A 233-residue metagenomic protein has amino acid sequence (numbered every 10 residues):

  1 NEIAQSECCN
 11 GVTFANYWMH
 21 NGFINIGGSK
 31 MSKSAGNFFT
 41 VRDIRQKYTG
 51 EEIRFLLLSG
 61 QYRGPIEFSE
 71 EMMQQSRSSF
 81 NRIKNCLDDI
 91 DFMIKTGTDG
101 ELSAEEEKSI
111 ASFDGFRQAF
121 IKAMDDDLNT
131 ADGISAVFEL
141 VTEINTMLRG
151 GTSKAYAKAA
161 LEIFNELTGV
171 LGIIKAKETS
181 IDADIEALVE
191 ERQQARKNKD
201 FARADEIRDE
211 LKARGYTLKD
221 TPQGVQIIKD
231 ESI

Functional and structural regions predicted by a protein language model:
N1-D91: Alpha-helical recognition segments enriched in aromatics with Gly/Pro capping that present substrate-recognition
A4, F39, Q118-K122, T142 (+1 more regions): Positions in alpha-helical segments
W18-N21, L57, I94-D99, G133-A136 (+1 more regions): Short coil/turn segments at secondary-structure boundaries
M31-S32, I110-A111, G115, T179-A183: Short helix-capping and inter-helix turn/linker motifs at the boundaries of alpha-helical repeat units
V41, E52-R54, S76, F80 (+4 more regions): Short runs of predominantly hydrophobic/aromatic residues within well-ordered alpha helices that form helix-helix
I66, M72-G150: Helix-loop elements that line ligand-binding/catalytic pockets
S135-I233: Basic, alpha-helical terminal appendages of large translation-related enzymes
